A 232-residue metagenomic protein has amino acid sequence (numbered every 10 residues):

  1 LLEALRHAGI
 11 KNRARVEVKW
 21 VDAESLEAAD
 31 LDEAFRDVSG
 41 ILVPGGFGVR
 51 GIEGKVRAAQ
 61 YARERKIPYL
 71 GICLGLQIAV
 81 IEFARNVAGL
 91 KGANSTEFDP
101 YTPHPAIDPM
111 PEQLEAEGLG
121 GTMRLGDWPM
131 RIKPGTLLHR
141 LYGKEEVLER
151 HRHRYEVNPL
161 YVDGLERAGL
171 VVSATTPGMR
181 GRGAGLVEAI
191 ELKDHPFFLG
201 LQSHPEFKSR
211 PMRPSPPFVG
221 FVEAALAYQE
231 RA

Functional and structural regions predicted by a protein language model:
L1-D194, Q202-A232: N-terminal beta1-alpha1 cap of cysteine-dependent amidohydrolase-like domains
